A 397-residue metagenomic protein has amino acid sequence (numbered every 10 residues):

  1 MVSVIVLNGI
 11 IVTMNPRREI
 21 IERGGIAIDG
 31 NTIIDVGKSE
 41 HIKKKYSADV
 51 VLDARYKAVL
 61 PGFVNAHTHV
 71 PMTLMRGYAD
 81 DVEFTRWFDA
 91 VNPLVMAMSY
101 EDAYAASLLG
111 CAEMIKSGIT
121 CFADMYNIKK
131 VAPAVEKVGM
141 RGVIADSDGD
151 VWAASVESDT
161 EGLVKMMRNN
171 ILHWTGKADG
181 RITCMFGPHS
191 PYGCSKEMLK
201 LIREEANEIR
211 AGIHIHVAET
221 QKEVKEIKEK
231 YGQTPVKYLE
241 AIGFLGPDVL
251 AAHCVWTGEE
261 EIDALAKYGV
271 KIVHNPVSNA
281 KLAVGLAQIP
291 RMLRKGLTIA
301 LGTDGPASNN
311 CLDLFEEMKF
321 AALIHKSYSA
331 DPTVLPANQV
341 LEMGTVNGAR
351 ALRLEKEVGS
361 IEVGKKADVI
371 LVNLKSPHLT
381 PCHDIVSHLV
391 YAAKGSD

Functional and structural regions predicted by a protein language model:
M1-K45, K57: N-terminal metal-binding scaffold of metallo-dependent hydrolase/deaminase domains
S3-N8, K44-R86, L108-K116: Replace "His-x-His-based motif
G9, I26, N31, Y56 (+14 more regions): Divalent metal-coordination and catalytic microenvironments
L74-A105, V143-V164, Q221-G246, Y268-K271 (+2 more regions): Active-site gating loops and adjacent loop-to-helix segments of metal-dependent hydrolytic enzymes
R76-M140, V164-K177: Alpha-helical scaffold segments that flank or form the walls of functional sites
V131-V255, E260: Metal-coordinating catalytic core of metallo-dependent amide/deamination hydrolases
A241-D248, P290-S376, H388-G395: His/Asp/Glu-enriched, well-ordered alpha-helical/loop segment that forms or immediately abuts the divalent-metal
K281-V284: Helical hairpin unit composed of two closely spaced alpha helices linked by a short loop
